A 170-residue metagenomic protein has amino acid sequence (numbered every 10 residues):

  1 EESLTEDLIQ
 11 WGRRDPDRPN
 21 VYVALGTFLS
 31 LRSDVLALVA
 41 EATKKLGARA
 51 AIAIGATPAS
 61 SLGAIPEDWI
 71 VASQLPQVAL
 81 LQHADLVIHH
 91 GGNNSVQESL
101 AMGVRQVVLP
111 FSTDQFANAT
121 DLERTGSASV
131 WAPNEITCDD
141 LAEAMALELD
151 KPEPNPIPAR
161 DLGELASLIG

Functional and structural regions predicted by a protein language model:
E1-L86: Donor-nucleotide binding loops and adjacent catalytic segments primarily of GT-B fold Leloir glycosyltransferases
F28-S30, V71, L109-T113, A132-P133: Short, contiguous acidic/charged loop-to-helix segments that flank catalytic cores in large enzymes
V35-L38, P76, L80, S95 (+4 more regions): General structural feature for long, well-ordered alpha-helical segments within catalytic domains of soluble enzymes
A50-I52, V107-V108, S129-W131: Short hydrophobic alpha-helical runs that function as membrane-insertion/retention elements
Q74-D121: A donor-sugar binding/catalytic signature common to diverse glycosyltransferases and related nucleotide-sugar
T113-A146: Change "using UDP/GDP/dTDP sugars" to "using nucleotide sugars
D139-G170: C-terminal amphipathic helix plus adjacent low-complexity, charged tail appended to glycosyltransferase catalytic
